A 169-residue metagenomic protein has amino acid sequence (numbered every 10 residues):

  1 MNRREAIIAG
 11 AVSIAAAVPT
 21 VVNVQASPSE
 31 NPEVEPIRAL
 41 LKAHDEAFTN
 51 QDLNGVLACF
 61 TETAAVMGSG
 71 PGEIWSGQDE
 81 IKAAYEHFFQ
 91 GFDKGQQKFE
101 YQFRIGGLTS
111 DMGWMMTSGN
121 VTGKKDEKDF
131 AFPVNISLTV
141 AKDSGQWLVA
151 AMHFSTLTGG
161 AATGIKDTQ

Functional and structural regions predicted by a protein language model:
N2-R4, I8-C59, D79, I165-Q169: Short, low-complexity N-terminal intrinsically disordered segments enriched in polar/charged residues
P28, D126-A131, G159-I165: A short acidic/glycine-rich loop-to-helix N-cap element
N31-R38, L53-L108, F130-F132: A solvent-exposed, acidic/Ser-Thr-rich amphipathic alpha-helical stretch
P71-E73, V121-T122, S155-G159: Solvent-exposed loop/turn segments at secondary-structure junctions within structured extracellular/periplasmic domains
Y101-G106, G119-V121, N135-A141: Hydrophobic/aromatic beta-strand elements that line small-molecule binding cavities or substrate pockets in beta-rich
S110-G119: A short hydrophobic beta-strand element
P133-A161: Short beta-strand edge/turn micro-motifs at domain boundaries
